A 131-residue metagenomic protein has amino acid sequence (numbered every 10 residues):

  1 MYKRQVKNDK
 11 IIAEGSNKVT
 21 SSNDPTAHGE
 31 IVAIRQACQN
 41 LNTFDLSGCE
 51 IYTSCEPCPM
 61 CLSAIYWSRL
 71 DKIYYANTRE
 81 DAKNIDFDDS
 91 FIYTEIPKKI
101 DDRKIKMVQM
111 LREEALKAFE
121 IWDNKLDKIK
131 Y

Functional and structural regions predicted by a protein language model:
M1-Q5: Conserved small/polar residues in nucleotide/adenosyl-binding loops
K18-S21: A short acidic/small-residue loop/turn micro-motif
N23-T26, I31-S68: Helix-adjacent hinge/juxtasegments
P57, A64-Y131: Zinc-dependent deaminase
